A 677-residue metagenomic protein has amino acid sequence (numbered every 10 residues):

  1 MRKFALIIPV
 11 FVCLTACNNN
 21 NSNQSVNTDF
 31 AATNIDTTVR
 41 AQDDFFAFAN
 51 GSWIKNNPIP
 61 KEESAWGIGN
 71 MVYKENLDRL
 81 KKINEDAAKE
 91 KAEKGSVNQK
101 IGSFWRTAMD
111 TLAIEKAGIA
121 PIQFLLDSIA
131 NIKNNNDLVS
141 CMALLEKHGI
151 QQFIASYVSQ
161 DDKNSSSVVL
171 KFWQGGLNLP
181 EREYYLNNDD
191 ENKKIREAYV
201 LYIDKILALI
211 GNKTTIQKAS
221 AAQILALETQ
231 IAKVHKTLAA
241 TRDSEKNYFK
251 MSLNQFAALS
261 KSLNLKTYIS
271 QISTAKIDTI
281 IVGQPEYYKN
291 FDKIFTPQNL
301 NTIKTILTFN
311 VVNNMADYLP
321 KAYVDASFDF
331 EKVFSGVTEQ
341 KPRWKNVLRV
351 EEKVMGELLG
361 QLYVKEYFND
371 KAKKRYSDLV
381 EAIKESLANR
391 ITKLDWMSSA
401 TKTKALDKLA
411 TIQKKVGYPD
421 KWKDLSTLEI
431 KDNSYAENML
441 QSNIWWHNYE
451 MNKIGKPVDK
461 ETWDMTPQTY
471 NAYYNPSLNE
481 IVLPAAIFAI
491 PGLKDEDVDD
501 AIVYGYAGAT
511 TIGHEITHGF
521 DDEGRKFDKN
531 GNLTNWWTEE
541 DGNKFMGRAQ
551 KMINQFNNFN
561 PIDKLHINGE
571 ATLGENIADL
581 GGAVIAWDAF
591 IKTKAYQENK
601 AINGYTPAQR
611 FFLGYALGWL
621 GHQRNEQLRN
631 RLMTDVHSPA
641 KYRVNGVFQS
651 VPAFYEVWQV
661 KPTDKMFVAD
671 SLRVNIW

Functional and structural regions predicted by a protein language model:
R2-I8: Sec-dependent signal peptide recognition, specifically the positively charged N-region followed immediately by
A5, L259-L263, I281, P285 (+6 more regions): Intrinsically disordered, low-complexity linker/terminal regions across diverse proteins
C13-A16: C-terminal motif of bacterial Sec signal peptides marking the signal peptidase cleavage site
N18-N20: Bacterial signal peptide processing site
S22-T33: Short, Gly/Pro- and small/polar-rich lid/capping loops
R40-D43, F48-A113: Active-site-surrounding "flap" and adjacent substrate/cofactor-binding loops of secreted or lumenal enzymes, prototyped
W53-N57, L179-P180, P491: Short, solvent-exposed loop/turn elements at domain surfaces
A88-D378, A382: Noncatalytic, helix-rich "gating/capping" subdomain that lines the substrate-entry/channel surface of large enzyme
